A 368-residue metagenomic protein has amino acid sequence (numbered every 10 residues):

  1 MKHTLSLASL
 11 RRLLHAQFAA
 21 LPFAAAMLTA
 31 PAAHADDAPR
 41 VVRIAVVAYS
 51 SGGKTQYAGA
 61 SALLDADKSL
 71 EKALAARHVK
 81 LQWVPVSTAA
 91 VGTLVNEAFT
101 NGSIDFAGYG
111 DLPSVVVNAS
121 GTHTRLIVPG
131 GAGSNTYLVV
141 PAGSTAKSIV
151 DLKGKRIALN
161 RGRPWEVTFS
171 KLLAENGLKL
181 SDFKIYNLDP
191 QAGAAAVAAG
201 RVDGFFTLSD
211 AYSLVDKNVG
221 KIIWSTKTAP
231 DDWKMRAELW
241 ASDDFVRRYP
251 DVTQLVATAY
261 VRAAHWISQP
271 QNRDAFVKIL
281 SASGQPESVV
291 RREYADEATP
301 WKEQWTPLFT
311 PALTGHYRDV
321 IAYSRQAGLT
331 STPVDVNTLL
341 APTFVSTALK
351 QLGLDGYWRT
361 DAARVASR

Functional and structural regions predicted by a protein language model:
P39-V41, A73-S87, S103-D105, E175-N187 (+3 more regions): A local structural motif
R40, S51-Q82, S120, L172 (+1 more regions): Short, polar/charged alpha-helical segment
S50-T55, R248-P333: Secondary-structure end/capping motifs
Q82-E97, G110, F183-A198: Short helix-initiation/N-cap motifs at beta->coil->alpha
G108-S120, S170-K171, V202-I222, H316 (+1 more regions): A ligand-binding cleft/hinge motif common to bilobed small-molecule-binding domains
P141-R156, R247-D251: Flexible hinge/capping segments at coil-to-helix
Y186, Q191-P286: Pocket-lining segment of extracytoplasmic ligand-binding domains
I321-R368: Conserved C-terminal helix/tail region of periplasmic/extracytoplasmic solute-binding proteins
